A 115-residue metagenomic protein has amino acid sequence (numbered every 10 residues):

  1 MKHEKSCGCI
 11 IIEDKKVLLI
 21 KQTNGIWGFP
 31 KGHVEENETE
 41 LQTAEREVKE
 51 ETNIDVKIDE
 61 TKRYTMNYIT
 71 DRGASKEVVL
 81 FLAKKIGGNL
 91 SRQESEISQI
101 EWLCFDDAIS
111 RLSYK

Functional and structural regions predicted by a protein language model:
M1-F29: N-terminal strand-loop-strand
V34-K115: Unchanged
